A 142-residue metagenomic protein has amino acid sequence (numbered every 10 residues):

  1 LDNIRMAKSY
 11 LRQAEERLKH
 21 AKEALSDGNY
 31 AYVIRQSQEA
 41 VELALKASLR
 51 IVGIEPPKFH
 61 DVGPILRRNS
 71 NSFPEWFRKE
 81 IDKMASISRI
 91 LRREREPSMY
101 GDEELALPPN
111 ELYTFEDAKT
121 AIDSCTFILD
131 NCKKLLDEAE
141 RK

Functional and structural regions predicted by a protein language model:
L1-K142: Terminal alpha-helical segments
